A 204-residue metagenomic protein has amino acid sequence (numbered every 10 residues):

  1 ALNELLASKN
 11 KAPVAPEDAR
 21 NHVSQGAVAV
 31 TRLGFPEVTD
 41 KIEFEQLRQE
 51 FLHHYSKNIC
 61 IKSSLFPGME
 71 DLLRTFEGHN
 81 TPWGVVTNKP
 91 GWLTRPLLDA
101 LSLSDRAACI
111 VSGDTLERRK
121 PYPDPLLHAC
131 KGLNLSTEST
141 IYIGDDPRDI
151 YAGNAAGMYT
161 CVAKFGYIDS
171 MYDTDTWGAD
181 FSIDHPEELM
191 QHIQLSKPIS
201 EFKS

Functional and structural regions predicted by a protein language model:
A1-D71, E77-H79, W92-R95: N-terminal helical cap/lid subdomain that shapes the substrate entry/recognition surface in HAD-like hydrolases
A12, P82, Y159: Residue-level detector of anion-binding/catalytic polar loops
E17, E77, G91, R95-S204: Asp-based, Mg2+/Mn2+-dependent phosphohydrolase catalytic module
Q25-A27, M69, V85, D114 (+2 more regions): Gly/Ser/Thr-rich helix-start
C60-I61, P82-W83, D114, E138: A generic structural signal for short
T87-K89: Conserved phosphate-coupling serine/threonine residues in phosphotransfer and NTP-handling enzymes
